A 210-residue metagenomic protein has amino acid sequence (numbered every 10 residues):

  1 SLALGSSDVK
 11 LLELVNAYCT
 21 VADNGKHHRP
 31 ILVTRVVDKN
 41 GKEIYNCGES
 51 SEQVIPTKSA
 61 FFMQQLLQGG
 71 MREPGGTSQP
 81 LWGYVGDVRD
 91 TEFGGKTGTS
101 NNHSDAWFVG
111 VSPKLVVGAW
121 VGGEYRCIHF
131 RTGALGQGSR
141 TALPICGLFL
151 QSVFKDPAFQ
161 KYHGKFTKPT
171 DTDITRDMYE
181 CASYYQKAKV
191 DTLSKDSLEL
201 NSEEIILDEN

Functional and structural regions predicted by a protein language model:
S1-D8: A glycine-rich, coil/turn loop motif that links secondary-structure elements
D8-N201, I205-L207: A penicillin-recognizing enzyme superfamily signal
